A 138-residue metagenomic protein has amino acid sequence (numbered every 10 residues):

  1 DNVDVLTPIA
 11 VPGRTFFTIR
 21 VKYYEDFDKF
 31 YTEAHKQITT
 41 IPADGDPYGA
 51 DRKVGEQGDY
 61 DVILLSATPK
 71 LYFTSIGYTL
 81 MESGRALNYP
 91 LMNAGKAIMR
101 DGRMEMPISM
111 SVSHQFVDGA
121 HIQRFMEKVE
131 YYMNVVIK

Functional and structural regions predicted by a protein language model:
D1, Q57-D59, A86, M104: A short, structural micro-pattern
D1-T7: Hydrophobic "lid/gating" helix adjacent to the active-site nucleophile that controls access to an acyl-thioester pocket
L6, R14, L91-N93: Generic hydrophobic/packing signal
A10-G13, I98-R100: Short connector loops/turns at beta-strand edges and beta->alpha or beta->beta junctions
V11-F73: Helical lid/core segments from catalytic subdomains that handle acyl or acyl-like groups
T18-K22, D28, T40, A86-K138: Active-site-proximal acidic secondary-structure segment that organizes catalysis
Y60-R100: Flexible, Gly/Pro-enriched loop and linker segments at secondary-structure and domain junctions
